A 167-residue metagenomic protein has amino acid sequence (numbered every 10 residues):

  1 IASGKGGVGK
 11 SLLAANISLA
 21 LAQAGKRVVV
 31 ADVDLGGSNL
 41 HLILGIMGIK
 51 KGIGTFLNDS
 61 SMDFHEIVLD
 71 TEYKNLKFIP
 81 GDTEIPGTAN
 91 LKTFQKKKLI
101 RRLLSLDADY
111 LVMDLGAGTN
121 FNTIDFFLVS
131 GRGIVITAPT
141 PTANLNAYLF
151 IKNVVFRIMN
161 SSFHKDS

Functional and structural regions predicted by a protein language model:
I1-D34: Walker A/P-loop phosphate-binding motif and the immediately C-terminal alpha-helix
L19, R101, I124-D125: Alpha-helical segments flanking ligand/cofactor-binding loops in enzyme cores
R27-V28, Y110-L111, G133: Hydrophobic anchor at the start of a short beta-strand that flanks the dinucleotide cofactor-binding loop
V30-L106, K165: P-loop/Walker-type NTP enzyme "switch/lid" segment
F78, V112-D114, I134: Structural motif
L104-N122: Glycine-rich phosphate-binding loop used to anchor ATP phosphates in small-molecule kinases, encompassing both
G116-S167: Conserved catalytic-core segment of NTP-binding enzymes
